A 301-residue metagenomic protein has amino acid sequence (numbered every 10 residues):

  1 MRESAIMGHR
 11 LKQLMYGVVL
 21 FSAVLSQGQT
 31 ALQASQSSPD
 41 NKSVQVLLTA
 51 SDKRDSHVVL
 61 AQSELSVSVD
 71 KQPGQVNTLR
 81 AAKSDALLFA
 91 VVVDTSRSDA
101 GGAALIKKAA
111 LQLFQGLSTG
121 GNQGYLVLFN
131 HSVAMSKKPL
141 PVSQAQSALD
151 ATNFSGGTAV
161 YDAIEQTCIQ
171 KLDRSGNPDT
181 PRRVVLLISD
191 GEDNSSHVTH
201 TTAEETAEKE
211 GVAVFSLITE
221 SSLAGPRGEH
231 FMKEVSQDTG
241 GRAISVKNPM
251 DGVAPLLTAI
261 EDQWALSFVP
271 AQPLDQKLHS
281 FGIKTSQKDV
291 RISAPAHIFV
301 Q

Functional and structural regions predicted by a protein language model:
M1-R10: N-terminal secretory signal peptides that target proteins for export/translocation
M15-S26: Bacterial N-terminal signal peptides
Q29-Q301: Scaffold/interface architecture of coatomer-like assemblies
